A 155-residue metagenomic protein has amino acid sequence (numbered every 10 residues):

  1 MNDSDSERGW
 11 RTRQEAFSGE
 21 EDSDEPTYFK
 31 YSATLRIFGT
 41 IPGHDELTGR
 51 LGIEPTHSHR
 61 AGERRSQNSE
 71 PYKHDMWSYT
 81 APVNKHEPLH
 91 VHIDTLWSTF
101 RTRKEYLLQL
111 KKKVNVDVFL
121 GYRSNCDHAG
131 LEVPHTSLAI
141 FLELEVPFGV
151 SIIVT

Functional and structural regions predicted by a protein language model:
M1-L131, H135-T136, E143-I153: Acidic (Asp/Glu-rich) sequence patches and key acidic residues that form negatively charged surfaces used
